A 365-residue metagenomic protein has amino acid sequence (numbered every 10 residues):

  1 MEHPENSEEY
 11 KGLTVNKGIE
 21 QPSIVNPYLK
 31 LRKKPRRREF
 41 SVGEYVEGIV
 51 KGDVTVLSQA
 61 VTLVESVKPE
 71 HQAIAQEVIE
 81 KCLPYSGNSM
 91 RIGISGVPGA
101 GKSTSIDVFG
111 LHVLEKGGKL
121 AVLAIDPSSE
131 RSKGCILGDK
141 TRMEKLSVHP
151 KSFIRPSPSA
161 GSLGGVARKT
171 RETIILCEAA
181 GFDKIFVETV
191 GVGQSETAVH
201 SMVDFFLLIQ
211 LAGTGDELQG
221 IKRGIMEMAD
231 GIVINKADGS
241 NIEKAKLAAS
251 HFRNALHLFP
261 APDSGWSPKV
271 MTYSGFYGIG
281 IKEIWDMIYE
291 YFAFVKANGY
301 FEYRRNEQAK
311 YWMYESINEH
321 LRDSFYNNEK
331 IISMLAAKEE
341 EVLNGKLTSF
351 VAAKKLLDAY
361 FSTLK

Functional and structural regions predicted by a protein language model:
M1-P84, I332, A336, A353-K365: Non-catalytic terminal/linker segments enriched in charged/polar, low-complexity residues
S41-A100, T104-S195, M202-I209, G213-E217: Nucleotide-state-sensitive switch-loop elements of NTP-binding domains
V42-E47, A100, S157, V233-D238 (+3 more regions): Short hinge/gating elements
V54, E65-P69, G118, D230 (+7 more regions): Non-catalytic alpha-helical coupling and interface elements of nucleotide-dependent molecular machines and regulators
L57-Q59, T272, E283-F361: Long, well-ordered amphipathic alpha-helical subdomains in the mid-to-C-terminal portions of large enzyme subunits
I136, T173, A198, M202 (+5 more regions): Alpha-helical scaffold elements adjacent to nucleotide-binding pockets in ATP/GTP-utilizing enzyme cores
A212-E243: Flexible active-site lid/hinge loop adjacent to a nucleotide/diphosphate and Mg2+-phosphate binding pocket
G231, A237-A297: Canonical P-loop GTPase G-domain recognition
